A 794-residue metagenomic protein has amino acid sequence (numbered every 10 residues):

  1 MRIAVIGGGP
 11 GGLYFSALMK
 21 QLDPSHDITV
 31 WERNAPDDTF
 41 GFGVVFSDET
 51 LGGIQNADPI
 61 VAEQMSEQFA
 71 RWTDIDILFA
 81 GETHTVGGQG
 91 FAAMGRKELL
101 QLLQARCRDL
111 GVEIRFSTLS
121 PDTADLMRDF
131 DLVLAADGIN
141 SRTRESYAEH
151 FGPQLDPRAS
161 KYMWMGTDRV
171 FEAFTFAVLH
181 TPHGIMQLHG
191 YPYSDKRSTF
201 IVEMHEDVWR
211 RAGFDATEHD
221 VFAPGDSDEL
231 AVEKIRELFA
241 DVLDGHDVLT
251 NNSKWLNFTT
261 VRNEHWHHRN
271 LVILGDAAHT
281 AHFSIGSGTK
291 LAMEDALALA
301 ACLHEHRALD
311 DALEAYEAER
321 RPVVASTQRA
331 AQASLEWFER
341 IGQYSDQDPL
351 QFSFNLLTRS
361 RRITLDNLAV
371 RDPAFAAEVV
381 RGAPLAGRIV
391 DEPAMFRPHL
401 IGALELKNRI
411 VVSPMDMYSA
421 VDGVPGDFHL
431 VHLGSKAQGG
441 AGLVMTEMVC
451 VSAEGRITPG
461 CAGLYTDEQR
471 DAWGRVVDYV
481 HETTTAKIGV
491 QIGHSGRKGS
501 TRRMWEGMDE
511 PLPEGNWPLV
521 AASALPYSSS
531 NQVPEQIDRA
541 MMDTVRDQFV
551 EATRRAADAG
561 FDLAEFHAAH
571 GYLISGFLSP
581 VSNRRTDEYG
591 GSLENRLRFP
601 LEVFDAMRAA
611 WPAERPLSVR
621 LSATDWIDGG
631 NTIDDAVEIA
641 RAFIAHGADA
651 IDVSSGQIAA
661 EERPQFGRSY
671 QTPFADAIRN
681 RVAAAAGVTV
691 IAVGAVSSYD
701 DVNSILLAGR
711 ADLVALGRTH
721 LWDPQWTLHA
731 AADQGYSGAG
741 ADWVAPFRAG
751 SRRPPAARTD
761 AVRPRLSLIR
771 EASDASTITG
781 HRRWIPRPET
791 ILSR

Functional and structural regions predicted by a protein language model:
M1-W72, G88-E98, G288: Glycine-rich FAD cofactor-binding loop and adjacent beta-loop-alpha segment at the N-terminus of flavoprotein
V5-L18, L134-A135, K254-A333, W337: Conserved mid-domain beta->alpha element of the FAD-binding
T29, L271-I273, V444, V714-A715: Residue-level marker for buried hydrophobic side chains located in beta-strands that build the well-ordered beta-sheet
D48-W164, G225, P373-V380: Conserved N-terminal helical subregion
V86-Q89, G95, V170-N257: Conserved FAD/dinucleotide-binding core of flavoprotein oxidoreductases
A136-G138, A281-H282, M415, R718: Glycine-rich, N-terminal phosphate-binding loop of Rossmann-like dinucleotide-binding domains
A301-G387: C-terminal helical "tail/cap" subdomain of flavin- and related membrane-associated enzymes
F375-R794: Flavin-dependent oxidoreductase catalytic cores
